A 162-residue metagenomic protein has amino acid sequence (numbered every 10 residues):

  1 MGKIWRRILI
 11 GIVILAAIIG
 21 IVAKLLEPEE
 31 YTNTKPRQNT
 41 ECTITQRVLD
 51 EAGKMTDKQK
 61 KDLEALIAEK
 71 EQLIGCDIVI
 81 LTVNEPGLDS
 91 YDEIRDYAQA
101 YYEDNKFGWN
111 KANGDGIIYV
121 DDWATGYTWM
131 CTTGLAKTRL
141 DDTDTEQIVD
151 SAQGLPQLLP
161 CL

Functional and structural regions predicted by a protein language model:
M1-L162: A structural boundary signal for the start of the first folded domain, especially the loop/turn and N-capping region
